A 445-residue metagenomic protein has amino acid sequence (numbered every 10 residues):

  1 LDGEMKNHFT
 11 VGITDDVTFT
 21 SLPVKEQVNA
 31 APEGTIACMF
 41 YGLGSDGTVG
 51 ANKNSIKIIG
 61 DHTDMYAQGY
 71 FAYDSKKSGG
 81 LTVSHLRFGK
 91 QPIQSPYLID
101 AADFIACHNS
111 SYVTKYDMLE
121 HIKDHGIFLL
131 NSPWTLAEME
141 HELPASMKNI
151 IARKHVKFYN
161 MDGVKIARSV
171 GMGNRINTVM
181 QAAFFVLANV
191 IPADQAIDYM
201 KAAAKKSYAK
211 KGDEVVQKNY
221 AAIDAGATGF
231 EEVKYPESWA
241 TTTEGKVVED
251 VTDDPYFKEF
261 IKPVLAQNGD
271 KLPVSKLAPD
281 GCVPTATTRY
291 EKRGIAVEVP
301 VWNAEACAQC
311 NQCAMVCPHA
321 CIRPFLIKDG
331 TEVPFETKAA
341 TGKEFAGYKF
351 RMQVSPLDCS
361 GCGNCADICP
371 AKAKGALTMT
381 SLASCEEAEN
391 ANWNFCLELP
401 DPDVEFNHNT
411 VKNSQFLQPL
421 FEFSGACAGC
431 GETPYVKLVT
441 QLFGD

Functional and structural regions predicted by a protein language model:
L1-K25, K218-A240: Structural signature of the thiamine diphosphate
M5-N7, G34-I36, T63-M65, T82-S84 (+5 more regions): Generic structural motif recognizing short loop/turn segments at the entrances and edges of beta-strands
V11-I13, A51, Y73-S75, F88-K90 (+12 more regions): Generic structural "secondary-structure junction" signal
F19-L43, T410-S424: Short, Gly/Pro- and small/polar-rich lid/capping loops
A30, I151-N160, E405-Q418: Active-site-adjacent bridging/hinge elements
P32-G44, T48-P263, E332, E336: Active-site cofactor/cluster-binding pocket
C38-I59, G173-A183, Q309, C313-M315 (+2 more regions): Conserved phosphate/anionic-ligand binding catalytic regions in large, soluble enzymes, centered on
A196, M200, A209-C359, A366-K437 (+1 more regions): Ferredoxin-type iron-sulfur electron-transfer modules and their immediate structural context
